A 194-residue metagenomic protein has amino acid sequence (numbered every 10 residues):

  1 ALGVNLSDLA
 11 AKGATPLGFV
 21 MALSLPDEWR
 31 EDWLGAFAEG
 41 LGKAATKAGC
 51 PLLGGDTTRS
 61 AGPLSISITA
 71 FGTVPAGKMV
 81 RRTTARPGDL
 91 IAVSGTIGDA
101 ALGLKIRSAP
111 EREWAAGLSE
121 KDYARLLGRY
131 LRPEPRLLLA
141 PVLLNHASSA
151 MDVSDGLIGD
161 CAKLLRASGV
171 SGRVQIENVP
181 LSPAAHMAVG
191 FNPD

Functional and structural regions predicted by a protein language model:
A1-D194: Helix-biased detector of long, well-ordered alpha-helical tracts
